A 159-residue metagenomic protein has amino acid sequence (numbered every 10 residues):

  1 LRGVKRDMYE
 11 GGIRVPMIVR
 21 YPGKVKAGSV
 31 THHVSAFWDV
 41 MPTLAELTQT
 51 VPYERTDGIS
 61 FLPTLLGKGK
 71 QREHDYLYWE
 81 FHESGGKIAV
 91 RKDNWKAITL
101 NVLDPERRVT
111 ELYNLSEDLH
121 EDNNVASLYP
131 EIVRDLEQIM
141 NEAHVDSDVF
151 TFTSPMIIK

Functional and structural regions predicted by a protein language model:
R2-E10, V25-S29, H33, W38-L115 (+1 more regions): C-terminal cap/loop subdomain of S1 sulfatases and analogous C-terminal strand-loop tails that border
R14-V15: Catalytic cores of eukaryotic secretory-pathway lumenal/extracellular enzymes that build and remodel glycoconjugates
I18-R20: Short beta-strand-to-turn element immediately C-terminal to the catalytic PLP-Schiff-base lysine in fold type I
G58, D148-I158: Short, flexible loop/turn segments with low-complexity composition
D118: Intrinsically disordered, low-complexity polar regions and short flexible loop motifs
N123-E131: Active-site-proximal N-terminal segment of extracellular/periplasmic enzymes that hydrolyze or transfer
